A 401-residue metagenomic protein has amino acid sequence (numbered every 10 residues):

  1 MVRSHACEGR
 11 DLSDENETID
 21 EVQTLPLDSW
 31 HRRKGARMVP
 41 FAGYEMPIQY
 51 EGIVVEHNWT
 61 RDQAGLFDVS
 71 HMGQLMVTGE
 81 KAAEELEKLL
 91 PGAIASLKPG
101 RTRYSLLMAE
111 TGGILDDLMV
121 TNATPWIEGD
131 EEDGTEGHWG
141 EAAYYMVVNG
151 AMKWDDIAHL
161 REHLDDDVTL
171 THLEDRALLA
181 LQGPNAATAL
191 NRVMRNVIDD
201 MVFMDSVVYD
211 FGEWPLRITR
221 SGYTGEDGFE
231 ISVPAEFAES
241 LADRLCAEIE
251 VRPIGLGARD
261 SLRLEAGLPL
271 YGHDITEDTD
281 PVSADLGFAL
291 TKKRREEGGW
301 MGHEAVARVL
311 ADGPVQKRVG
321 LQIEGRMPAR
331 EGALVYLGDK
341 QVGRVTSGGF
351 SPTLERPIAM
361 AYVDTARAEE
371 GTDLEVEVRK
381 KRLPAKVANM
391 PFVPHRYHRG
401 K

Functional and structural regions predicted by a protein language model:
V2, C7-P40, P47-I48, A123-K401: Conserved, structured C-terminal
V2-S105, G113, T124, G257: Acidic, proline/glycine-enriched N-terminal capping motif
G73, V77, L115, Y144-A151: Short coil/turn segments at secondary-structure boundaries
E80-D116, A186-W214: Internal amphipathic helical hairpin motif
M119-V120: Glycine-rich, Trp-frequent "lid" loop and neighboring beta-strands that shape and gate the flavin cofactor pocket
